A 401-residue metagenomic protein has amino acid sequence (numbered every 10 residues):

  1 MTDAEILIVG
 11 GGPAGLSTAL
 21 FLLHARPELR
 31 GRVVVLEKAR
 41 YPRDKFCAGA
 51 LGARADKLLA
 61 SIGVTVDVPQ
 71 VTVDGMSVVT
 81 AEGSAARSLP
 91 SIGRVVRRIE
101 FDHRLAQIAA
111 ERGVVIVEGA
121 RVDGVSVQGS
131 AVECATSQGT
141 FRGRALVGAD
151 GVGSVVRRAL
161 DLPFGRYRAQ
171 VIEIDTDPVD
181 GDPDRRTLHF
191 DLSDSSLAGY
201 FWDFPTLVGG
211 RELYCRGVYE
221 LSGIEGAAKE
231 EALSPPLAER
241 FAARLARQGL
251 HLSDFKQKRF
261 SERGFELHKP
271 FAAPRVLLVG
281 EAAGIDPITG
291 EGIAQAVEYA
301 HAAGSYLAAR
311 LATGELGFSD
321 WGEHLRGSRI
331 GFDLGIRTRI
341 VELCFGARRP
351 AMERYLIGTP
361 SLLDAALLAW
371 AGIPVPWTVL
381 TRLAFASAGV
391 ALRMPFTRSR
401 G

Functional and structural regions predicted by a protein language model:
L7-V9, L23-F46: Glycine-rich FAD pyrophosphate-binding loop
G15-L16: N-terminal Rossmann-fold NAD(P) dinucleotide-binding loop
F21, I108-Q248: Predominantly flavin-linked oxidoreductase catalytic cores and closely associated redox partners
A39-I62: Conserved N-terminal glycine-rich FAD pyrophosphate-binding loop of Rossmann-like flavoproteins
A48-A50, S88-I108, E225-P235: Short beta-strand to alpha-helix junction loop
D56-A106: A conserved beta-strand/loop capping segment in the N-terminal third of enzymes that catalyze redox or closely related
G124, S222-Y306, L311-A312: FAD/FMN-dependent oxidoreductases across multiple families
S305-G401: C-terminal helical "tail/cap" subdomain of flavin- and related membrane-associated enzymes
